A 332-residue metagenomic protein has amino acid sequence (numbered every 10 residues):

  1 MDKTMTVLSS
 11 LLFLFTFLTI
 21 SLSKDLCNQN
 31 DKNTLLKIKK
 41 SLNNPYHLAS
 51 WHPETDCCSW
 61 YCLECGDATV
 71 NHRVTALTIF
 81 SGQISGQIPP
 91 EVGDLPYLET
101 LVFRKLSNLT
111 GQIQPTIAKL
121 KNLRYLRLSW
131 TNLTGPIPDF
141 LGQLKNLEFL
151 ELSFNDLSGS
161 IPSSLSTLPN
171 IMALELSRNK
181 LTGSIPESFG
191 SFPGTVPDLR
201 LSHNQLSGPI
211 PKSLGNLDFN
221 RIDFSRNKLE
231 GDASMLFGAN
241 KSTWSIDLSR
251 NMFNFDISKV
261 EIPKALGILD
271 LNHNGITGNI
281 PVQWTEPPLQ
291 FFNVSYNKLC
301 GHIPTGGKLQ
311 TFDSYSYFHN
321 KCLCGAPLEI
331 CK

Functional and structural regions predicted by a protein language model:
D2-E64: Surface-exposed cap/linker segments adjacent to membranes
L42-P90, M252-N254, G325-L328, K332: LRR flanking "cap" motifs
A68-T116, Y125: LRR N-terminal entry segment and analogous cap-like coil->beta motifs
N71, G93-L98, L106, A118-L123 (+8 more regions): Leucine-rich repeat
G82, L106-S107, L128-T131, L152-N155 (+7 more regions): Consensus "Asn ladder" position of solenoid repeat domains
I88-P90, T110-P115, T134-D139, S158-S163 (+7 more regions): The feature encodes a structural signal of leucine-rich repeats
L133-L236, S242: Solenoidal tandem-repeat scaffolds enriched in leucines and small polar residues
V282-K332: Leucine-rich solenoid repeat scaffolds
